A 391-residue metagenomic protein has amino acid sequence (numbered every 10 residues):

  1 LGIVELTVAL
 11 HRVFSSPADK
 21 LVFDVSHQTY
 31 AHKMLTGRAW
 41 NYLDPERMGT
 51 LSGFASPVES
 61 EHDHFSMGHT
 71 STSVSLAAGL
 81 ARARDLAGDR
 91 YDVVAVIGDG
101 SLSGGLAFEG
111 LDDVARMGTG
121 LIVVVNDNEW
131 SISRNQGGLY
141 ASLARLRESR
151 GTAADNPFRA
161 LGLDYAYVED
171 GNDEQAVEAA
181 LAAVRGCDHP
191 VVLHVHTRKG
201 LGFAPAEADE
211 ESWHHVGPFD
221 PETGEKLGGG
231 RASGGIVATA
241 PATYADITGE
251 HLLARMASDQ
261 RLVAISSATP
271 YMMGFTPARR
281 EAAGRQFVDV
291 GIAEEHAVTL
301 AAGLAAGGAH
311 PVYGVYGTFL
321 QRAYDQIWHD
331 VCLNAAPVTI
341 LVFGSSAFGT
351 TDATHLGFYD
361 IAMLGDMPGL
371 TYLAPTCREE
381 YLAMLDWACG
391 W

Functional and structural regions predicted by a protein language model:
L1-M117, L262, S267, T276-P277: Cofactor-binding active-site loop characterized by glycine-rich and histidine/acidic residues
K20, F203-Q321, Q326-A336: Non-catalytic terminal/interface segments that mediate subunit docking, oligomerization, and allosteric communication
L21-D24, A95, V123-N126, Y167-V168 (+6 more regions): General beta-strand structural signal in soluble alpha/beta enzymes
V25-Y30, I97-G104, V125-S131, G171-N172 (+6 more regions): Acidic, glycine-rich active-site loops and adjacent beta-strand->loop/helix elements that engage anionic groups
G37-L43, A83-R84, A107-G120, Y140-L143 (+4 more regions): A glycine- and small-aliphatic-rich helix-loop capping segment at beta-alpha/alpha-beta transitions that lines
A39-A55, A115-S131, C332-S345, M363: A glycine-rich helix N-cap at a beta->alpha junction
D63-G230, P241, A245, E250 (+1 more regions): Glycine-rich ThDP/TPP pyrophosphate-binding loop and its adjacent helix/strand module within ThDP-dependent enzymes
L333-A336, A347-W391: Active-site phosphate/pyrophosphate-binding segments
